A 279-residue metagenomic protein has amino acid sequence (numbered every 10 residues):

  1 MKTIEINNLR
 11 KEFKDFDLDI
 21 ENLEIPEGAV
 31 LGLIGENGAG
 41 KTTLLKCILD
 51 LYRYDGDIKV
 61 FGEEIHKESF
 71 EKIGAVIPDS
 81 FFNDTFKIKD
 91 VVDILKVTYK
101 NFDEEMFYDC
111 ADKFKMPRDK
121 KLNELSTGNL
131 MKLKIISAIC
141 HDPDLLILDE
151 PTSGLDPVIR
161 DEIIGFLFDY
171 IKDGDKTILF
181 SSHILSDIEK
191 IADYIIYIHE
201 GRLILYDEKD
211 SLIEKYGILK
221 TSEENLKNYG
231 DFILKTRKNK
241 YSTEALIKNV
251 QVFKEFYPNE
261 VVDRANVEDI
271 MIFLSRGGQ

Functional and structural regions predicted by a protein language model:
I6-L9, F16-P26, G56: Conserved beta-strand
L31-E36: The feature captures the beta-strand-to-loop junction immediately N-terminal to the Walker
G56-S69: Conserved ABC transporter NBD signature motif
A75-K134: ABC-family P-loop ATPase nucleotide-binding domains
L146-E150: Catalytic Walker B motif of ABC-type/P-loop ATPase nucleotide-binding domains
I164-I247: ABC transporter nucleotide-binding domain
I233-Q279: C-terminal coupling/interaction segments
